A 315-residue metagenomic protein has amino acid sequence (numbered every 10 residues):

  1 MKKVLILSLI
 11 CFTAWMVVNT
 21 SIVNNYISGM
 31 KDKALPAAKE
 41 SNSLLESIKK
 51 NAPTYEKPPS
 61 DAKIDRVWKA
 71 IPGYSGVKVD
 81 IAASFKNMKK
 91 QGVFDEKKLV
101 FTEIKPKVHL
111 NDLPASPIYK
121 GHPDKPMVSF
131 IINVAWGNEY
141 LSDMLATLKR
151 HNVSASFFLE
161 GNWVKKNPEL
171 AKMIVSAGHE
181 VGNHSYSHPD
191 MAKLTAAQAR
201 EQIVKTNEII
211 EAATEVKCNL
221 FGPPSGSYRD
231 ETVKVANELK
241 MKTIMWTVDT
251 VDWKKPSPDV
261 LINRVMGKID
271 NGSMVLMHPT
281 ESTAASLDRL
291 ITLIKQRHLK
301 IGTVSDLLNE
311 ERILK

Functional and structural regions predicted by a protein language model:
M1, K165-P168, E211, R229: Short, structured coil/loop segments at alpha-helix boundaries
M1-D124, S273-P279, A284-K315: Terminal accessory/targeting
M30-P53, T147-K149, V153-F158, E180 (+3 more regions): CE4/NodB-like, metal-dependent polysaccharide N-deacetylase domain that modifies extracellular/periplasmic N-acetylated
V79-A83, K105-D112, I132-N138, I174 (+4 more regions): Short acidic/polar alpha-helix capping motifs at helix-coil junctions
K89-D190, I209: Active-site beta->alpha N-cap acidic-glycine motif
P189-K315: Catalytic domains of cell-wall/extracellular-matrix polysaccharide-remodeling enzymes, centered on de-N-acetylation
